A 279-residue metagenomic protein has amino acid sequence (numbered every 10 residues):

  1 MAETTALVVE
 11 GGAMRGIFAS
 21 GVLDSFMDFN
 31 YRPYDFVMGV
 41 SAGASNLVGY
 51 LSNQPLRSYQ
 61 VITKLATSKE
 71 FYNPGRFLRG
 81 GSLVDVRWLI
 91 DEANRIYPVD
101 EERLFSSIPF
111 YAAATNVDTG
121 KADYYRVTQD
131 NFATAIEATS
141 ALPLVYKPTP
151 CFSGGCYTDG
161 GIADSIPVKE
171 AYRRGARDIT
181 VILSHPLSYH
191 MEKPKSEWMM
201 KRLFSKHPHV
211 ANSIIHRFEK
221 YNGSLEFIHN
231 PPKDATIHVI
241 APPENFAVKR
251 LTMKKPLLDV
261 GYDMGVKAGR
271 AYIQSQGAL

Functional and structural regions predicted by a protein language model:
M1-V40, V48-L279: Patatin-like phospholipase
